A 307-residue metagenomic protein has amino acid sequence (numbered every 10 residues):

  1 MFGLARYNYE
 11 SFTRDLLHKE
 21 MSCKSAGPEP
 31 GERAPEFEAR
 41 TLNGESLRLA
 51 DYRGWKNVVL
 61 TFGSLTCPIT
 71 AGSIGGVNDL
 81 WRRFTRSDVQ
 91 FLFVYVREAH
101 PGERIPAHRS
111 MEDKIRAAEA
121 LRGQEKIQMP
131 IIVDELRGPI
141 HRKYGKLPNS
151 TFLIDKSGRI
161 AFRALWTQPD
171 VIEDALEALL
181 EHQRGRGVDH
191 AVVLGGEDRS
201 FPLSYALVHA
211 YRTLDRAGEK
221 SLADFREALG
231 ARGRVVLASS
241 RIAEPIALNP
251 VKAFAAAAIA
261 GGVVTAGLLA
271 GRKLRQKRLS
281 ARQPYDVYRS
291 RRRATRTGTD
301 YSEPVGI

Functional and structural regions predicted by a protein language model:
M1-G54, W166-I307: Non-globular targeting/processing and membrane-anchoring segments
L42, V94, I132-E135: Conserved beta-strand termini and adjacent loop/short-helix elements that scaffold enzyme active sites in alpha/beta
L47-V77, Q90-Y95: Short active-site neighborhood of thiol/selenol oxidoreductases, capturing the structured segment around
K56, D88, Q128-M129, P148: A generic structural signal for alpha->beta connector loops
L65, R97-P101, R159-I160: A short, flexible beta-alpha/helix-coil linker loop
A71-E125, P139: Structural microenvironment flanking redox-active thiols in thiol-disulfide oxidoreductases
E125-I127, V133-A175: Thiol/disulfide oxidoreductase modules built on the thioredoxin-like
